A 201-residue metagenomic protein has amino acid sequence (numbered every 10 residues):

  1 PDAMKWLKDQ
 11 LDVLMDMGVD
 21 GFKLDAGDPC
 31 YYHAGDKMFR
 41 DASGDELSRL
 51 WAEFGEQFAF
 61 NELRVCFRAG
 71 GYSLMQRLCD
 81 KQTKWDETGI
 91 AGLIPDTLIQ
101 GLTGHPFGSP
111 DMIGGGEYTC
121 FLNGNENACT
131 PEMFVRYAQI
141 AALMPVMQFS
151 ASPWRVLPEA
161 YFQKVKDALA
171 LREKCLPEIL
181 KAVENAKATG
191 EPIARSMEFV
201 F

Functional and structural regions predicted by a protein language model:
P1-F201: Catalytic-domain carbohydrate-binding cleft regions of carbohydrate-active enzymes
